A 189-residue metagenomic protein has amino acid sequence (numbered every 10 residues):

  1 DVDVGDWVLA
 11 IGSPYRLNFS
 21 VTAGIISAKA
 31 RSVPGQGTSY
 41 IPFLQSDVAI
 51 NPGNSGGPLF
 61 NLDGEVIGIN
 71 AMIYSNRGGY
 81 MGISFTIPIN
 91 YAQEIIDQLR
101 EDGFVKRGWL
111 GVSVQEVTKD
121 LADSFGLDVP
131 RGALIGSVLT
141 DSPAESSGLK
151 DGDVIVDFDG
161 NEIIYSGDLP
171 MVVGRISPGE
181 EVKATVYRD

Functional and structural regions predicted by a protein language model:
D1-S147, D157-E181, Y187-D189: Serine-dependent protease modules
G152: Conserved catalytic motifs of ABC-family nucleotide-binding domains
